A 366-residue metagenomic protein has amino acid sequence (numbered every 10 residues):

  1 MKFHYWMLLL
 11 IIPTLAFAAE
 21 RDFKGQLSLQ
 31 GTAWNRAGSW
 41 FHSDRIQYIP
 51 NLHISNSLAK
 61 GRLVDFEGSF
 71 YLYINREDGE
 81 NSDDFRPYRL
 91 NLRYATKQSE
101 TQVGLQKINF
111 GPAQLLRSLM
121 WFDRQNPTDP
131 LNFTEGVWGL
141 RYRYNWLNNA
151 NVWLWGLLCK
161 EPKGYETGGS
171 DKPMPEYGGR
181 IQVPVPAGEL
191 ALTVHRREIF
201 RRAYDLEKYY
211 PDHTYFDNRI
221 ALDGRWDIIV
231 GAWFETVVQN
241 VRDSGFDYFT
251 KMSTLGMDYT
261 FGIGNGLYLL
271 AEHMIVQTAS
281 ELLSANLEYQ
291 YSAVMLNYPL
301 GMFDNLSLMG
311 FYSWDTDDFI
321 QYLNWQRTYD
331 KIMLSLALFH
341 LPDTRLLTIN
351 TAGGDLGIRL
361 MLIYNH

Functional and structural regions predicted by a protein language model:
L27-A37, D65-R76, V103, D123-N126 (+7 more regions): Transmembrane beta-strand segments that form the barrel wall of outer-membrane beta-barrel proteins
H42-Y48, D83-Y88, T134-W138, P173-Y177 (+7 more regions): Residues that define the transmembrane beta-barrel architecture of outer-membrane proteins
N51-S55, L90-R93, R141-R143, R180-Q182 (+6 more regions): Outer-membrane beta-barrel architecture
S55-G61, T96-S99, I108, L147-N149 (+6 more regions): Outer-membrane beta-barrel channels and translocator barrels
S55-V152, L157, V183, D343: Outer membrane beta-barrel
K163-G256: Surface-exposed beta-loop-beta
V183, M257, L296, R327-M333 (+2 more regions): Outer-membrane beta-barrel "beta-signal"
V185-A187, R225-S313: Detector for outer-membrane/organellar transmembrane beta-barrel domains, recognizing the amphipathic beta-strand
